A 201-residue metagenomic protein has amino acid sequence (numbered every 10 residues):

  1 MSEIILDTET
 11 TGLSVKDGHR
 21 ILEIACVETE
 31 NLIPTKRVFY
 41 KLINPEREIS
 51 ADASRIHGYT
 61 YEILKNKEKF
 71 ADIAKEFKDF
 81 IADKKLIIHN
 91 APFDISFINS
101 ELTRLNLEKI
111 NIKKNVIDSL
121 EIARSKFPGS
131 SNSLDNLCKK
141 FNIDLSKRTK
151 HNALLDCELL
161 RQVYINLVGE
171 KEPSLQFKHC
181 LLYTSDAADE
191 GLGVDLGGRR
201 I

Functional and structural regions predicted by a protein language model:
M1-K114, R124-F127, L134-H151: Conserved non-catalytic scaffold segment of RNase H-like nuclease domains
L120: Short, flexible loop segments at boundaries between secondary-structure elements
N152-V163: Acidic, divalent-metal-coordinating active-site segment for phosphoryl/phosphodiester hydrolysis, typified by short
N166-S185: Acidic two-metal-ion nuclease catalytic site recognized across multiple nuclease folds, prominently DnaQ/RNase D-T
Y183-A188, I201: Conserved small/polar residues in nucleotide/adenosyl-binding loops
D186-L196: A short, hydrophobic C-terminal helix/tail in secreted or cell-surface proteins
